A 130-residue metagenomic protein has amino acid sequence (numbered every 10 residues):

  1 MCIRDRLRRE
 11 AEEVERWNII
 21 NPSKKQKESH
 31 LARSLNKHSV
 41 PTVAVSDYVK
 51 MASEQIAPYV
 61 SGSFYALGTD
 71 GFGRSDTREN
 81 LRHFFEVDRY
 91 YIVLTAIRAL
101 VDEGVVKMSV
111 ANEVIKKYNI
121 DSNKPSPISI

Functional and structural regions predicted by a protein language model:
R4-I130: Thiamine diphosphate
